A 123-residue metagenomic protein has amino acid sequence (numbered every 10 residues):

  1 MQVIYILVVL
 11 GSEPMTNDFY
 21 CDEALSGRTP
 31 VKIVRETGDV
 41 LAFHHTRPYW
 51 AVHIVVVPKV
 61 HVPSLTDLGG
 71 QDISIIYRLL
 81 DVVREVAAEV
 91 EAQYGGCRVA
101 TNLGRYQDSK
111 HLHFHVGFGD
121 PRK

Functional and structural regions predicted by a protein language model:
M1-K123: HIT superfamily nucleotide-processing domains
